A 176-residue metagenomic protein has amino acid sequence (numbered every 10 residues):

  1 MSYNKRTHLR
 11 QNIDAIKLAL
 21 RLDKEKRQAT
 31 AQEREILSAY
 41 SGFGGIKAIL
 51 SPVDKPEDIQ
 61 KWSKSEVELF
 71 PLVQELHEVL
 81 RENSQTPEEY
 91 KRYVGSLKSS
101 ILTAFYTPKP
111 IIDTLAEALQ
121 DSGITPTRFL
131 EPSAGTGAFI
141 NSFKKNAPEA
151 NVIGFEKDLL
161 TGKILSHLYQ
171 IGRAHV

Functional and structural regions predicted by a protein language model:
M1-H175: Class I S-adenosyl-L-methionine-dependent methyltransferase catalytic core
